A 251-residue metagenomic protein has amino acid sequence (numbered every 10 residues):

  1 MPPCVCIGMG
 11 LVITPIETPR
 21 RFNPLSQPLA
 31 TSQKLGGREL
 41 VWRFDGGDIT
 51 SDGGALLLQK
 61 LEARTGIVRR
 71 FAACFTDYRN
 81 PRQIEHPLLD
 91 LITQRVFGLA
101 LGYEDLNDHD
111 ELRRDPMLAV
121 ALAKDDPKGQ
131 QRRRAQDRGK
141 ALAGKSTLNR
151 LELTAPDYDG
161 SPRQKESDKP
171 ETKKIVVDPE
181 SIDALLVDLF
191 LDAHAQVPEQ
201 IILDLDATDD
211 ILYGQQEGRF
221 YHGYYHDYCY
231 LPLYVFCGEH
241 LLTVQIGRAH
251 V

Functional and structural regions predicted by a protein language model:
M1-D227, L231-R248: Dynamic "connector" segments at or just before major functional cores
